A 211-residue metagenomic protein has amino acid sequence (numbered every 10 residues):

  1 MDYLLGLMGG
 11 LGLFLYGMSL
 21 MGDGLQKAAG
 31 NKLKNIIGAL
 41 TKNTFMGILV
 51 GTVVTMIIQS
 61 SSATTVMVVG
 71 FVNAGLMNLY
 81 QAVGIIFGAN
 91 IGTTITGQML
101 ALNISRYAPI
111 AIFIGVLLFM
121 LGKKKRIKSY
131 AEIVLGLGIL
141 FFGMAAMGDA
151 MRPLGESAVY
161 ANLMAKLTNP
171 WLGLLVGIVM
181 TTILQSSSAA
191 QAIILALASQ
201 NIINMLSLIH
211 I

Functional and structural regions predicted by a protein language model:
M1-T44, V134-V179, L197-N201: Helix-loop-helix hairpins and the membrane-proximal interhelical loops of multi-pass alpha-helical transport proteins
M18-K27, V68-N73, I114-K128: C-terminal ends of transmembrane helices
L40-M67, P170-I193: Hydrophobic alpha-helical transmembrane segments of multi-pass integral membrane proteins, predominantly secondary
N43-G47, T64-L76, I91-A101, T168-L175 (+1 more regions): Short juxtamembrane and helix-loop transition motifs at transmembrane-helix boundaries in membrane proteins
G47-G51, A89-G97, I112-L118, V176-G177 (+1 more regions): Hydrophobic, membrane-inserted alpha-helices
T55-T64, M77, V83-M99, I104-P109 (+4 more regions): Membrane-embedded alpha-helical segments of transport systems, primarily multispan ion/solute transporters
A63-N73, I112-V116, A189-S199: Re-entrant/interfacial helical elements at transmembrane boundaries that shape and gate the permeation pathway
I209-I211: Conserved small/polar residues in nucleotide/adenosyl-binding loops
